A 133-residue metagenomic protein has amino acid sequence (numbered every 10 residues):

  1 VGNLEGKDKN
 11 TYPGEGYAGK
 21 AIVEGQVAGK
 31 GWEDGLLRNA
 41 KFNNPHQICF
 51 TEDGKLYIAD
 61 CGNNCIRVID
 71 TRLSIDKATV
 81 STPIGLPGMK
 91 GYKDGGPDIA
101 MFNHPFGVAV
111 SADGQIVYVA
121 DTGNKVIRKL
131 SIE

Functional and structural regions predicted by a protein language model:
V1-H46, S74-F106: Gly/Pro-rich loop segments of beta-rich domains
V1-N3, I69-T71, L130: Hydrophobic/aromatic beta-strand positions that recur at structurally equivalent sites within the blades
L4, C61-G62, T122: Short loop/turn segments immediately following the C-termini of beta-strands
F50-D53, V110-G114: Residue-level detector of Asp-centered blade-edge/turn motifs that repeat once per structural unit in beta-propeller
K55-Y57, I116-V119: Conserved beta-propeller blade signature
N64-V68, K125-K129: A short loop-to-beta-strand structural motif that recurs across blades of beta-propeller domains
